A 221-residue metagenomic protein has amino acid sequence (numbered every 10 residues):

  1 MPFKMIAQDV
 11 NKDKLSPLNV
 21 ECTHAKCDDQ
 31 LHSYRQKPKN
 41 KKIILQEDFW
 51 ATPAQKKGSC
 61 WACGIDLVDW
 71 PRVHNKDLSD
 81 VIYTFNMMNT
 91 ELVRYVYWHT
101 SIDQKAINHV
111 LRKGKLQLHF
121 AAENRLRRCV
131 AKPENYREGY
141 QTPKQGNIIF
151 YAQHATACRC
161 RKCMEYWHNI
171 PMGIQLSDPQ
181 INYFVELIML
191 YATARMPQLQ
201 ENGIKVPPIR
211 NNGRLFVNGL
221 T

Functional and structural regions predicted by a protein language model:
I6-L15, N40-P53, G139-Y151: Short, intrinsically disordered, charge-biased short linear motifs at domain edges
L15-T23, T52-S59, Q153-T156: Short metal-coordination and nucleic-acid-contact micro-motifs, chiefly zinc-binding Cys/His arrays
C22-A25, C60-C63, C163: Short cysteine-rich clusters marking metal-coordination/redox-active sites
K26, L31, G64-L67: Cys/His-rich microdomains that often coordinate metals
D69-W70, Y166: Short, non-ligating residues that shape and space the ligands of small metal-coordination modules and catalytic
N75-N86, Q175-P179: Short cysteine/histidine-rich metal-coordination sites, predominantly Zn2+-binding motifs
P133-Q175: Amphipathic protein-protein interaction modules
D178-R214: Long, highly charged low-complexity segments enriched in Glu/Asp and Lys/Arg with interspersed Ser/Thr
